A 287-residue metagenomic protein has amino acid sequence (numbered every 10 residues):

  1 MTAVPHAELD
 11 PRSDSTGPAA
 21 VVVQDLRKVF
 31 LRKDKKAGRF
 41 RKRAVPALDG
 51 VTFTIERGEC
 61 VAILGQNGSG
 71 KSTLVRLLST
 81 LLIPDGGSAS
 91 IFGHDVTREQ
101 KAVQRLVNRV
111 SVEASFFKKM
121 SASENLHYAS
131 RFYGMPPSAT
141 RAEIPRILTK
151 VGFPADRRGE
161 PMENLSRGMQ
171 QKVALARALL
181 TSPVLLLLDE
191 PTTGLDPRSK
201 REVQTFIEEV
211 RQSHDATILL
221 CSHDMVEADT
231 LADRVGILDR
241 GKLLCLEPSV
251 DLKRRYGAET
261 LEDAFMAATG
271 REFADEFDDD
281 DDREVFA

Functional and structural regions predicted by a protein language model:
L26, H127, R131, A139-R157: Conserved ABC ATPase "signature" region
P161-G168: Conserved ABC ATPase signature
S182: Conserved catalytic motifs of ABC-family nucleotide-binding domains
L186-D189: Catalytic Walker B motif of ABC-type/P-loop ATPase nucleotide-binding domains
R201-S213: Helical segment within the ABC ATPase nucleotide-binding domain
L246-E247: ABC ATPase "signature
